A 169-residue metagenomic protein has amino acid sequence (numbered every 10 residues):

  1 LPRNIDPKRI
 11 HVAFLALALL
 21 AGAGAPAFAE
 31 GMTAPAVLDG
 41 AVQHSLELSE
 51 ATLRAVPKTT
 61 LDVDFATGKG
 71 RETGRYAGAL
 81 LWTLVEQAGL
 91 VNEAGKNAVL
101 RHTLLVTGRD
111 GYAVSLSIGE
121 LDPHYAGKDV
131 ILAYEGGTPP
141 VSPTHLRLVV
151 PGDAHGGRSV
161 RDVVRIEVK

Functional and structural regions predicted by a protein language model:
P2, F28-K169: N-terminal intrinsically disordered, low-complexity segments enriched in P/E/S/T
P2-L15: Bacterial N-terminal signal peptides that target proteins for export
A13-A23: Bacterial N-terminal signal peptides
